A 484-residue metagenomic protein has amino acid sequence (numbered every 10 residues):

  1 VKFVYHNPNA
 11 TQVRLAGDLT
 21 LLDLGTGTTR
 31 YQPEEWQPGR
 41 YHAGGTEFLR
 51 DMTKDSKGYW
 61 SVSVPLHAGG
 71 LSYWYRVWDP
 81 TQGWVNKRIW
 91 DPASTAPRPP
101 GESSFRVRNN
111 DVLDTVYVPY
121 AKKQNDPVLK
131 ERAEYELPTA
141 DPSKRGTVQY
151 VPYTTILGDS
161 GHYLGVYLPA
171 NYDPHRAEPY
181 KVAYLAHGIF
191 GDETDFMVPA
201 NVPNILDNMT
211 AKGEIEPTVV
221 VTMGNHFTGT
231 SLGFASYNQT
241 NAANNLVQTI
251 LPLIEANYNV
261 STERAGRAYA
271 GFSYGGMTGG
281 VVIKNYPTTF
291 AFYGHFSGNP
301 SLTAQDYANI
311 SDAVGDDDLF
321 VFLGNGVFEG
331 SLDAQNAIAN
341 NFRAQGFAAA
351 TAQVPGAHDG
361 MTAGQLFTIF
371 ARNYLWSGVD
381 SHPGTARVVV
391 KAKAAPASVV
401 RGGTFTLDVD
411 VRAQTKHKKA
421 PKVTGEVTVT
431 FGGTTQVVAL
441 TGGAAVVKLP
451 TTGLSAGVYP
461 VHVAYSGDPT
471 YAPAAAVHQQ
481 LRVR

Functional and structural regions predicted by a protein language model:
K2-G69, W78-K122: Aromatic-rich carbohydrate-binding modules that target alpha-glucans
K2-N7, L49, T53-K54, R106-H175: N-terminal cap/lid segment of alpha/beta-hydrolase-fold proteins
T81-E136, S297, S301-F322, G326-V327: Extended, polar beta-sheet/loop recognition surfaces of beta-rich domains that mediate binding to diverse ligands
S160, A183-A256: Cap/lid segment of the alpha/beta-hydrolase catalytic domain
G161, E178-V182, E214-V219, R264-G266 (+3 more regions): Loop/turn elements at helix/coil->beta-strand transitions in domains of secreted/extracellular proteins
A256, T262-G315: Primarily recognizes the serine-hydrolase "nucleophile elbow" in alpha/beta-hydrolase and SGNH/GDSL folds
G324, F328-T385: C-terminal catalytic histidine-bearing segment of alpha/beta-hydrolase fold enzymes
P383-R484: Solvent-exposed beta-strand/loop surfaces, strongest in extracytoplasmic domains of secreted and cell-surface proteins
